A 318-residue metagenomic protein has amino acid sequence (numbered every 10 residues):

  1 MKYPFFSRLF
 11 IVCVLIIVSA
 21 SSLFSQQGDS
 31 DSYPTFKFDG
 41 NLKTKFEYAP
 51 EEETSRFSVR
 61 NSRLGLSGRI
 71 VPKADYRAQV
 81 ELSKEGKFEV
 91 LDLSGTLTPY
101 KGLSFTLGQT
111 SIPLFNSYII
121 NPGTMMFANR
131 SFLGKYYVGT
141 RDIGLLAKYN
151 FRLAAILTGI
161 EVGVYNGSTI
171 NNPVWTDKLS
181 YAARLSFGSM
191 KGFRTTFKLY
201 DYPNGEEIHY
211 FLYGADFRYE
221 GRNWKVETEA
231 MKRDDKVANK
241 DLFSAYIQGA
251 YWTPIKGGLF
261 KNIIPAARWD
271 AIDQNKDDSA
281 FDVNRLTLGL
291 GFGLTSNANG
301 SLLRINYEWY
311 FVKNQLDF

Functional and structural regions predicted by a protein language model:
M1-D31: Cleavable N-terminal export/targeting peptides
G28-G167, D177-L179, S186-F193, Y246-W252 (+2 more regions): Outer membrane beta-barrel
Y48-E52, V71, T96-T98, T106-Q109 (+2 more regions): Outer-membrane beta-barrel pore domains
G159, N171-W175, T196-F197, I208-H209: A short secondary-structure junction signal
N166-N171, L199-P203: Surface-exposed cleft-lining segments at the edges of enzyme active sites
N172-K178, K240-L242: Interfacial loop-to-helix transition and helix-capping segments at the boundaries of transmembrane helices
